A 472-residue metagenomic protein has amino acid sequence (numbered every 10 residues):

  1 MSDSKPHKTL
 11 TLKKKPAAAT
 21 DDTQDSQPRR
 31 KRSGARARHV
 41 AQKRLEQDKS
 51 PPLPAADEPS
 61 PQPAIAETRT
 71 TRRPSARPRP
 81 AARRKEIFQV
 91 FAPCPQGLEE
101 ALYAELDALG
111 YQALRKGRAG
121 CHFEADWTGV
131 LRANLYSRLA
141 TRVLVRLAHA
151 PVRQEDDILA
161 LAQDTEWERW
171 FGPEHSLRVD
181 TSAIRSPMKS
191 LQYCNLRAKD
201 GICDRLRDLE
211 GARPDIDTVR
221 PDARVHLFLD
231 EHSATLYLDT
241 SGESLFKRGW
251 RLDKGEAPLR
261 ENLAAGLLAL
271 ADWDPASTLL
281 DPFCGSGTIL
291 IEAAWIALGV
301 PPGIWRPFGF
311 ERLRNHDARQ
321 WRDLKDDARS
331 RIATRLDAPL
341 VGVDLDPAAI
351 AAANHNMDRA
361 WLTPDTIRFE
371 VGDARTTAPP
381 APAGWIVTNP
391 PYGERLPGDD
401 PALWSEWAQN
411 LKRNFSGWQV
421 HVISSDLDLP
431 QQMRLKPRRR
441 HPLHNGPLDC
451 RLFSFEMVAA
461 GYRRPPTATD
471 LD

Functional and structural regions predicted by a protein language model:
M1-E86, F455-D472: Basic Arg/Gly/Lys-rich low-complexity intrinsically disordered segments
R79-P221, D472: Non-catalytic nucleic-acid substrate-recognition regions in nucleic-acid-modifying enzymes
T128-L135, E243-F246, G461: Short, charged/polar, Gly/Pro-enriched secondary-structure boundary elements
V225-S241, F453: C-terminal edge-of-domain segments
L236-L270: SAM-dependent Rossmann-like transferase core, predominantly class I methyltransferases with a strong bias toward
L259-P379, E394, G398-L403: Conserved S-adenosyl-L-methionine
E370-D472: C-terminal catalytic and target-recognition region of SAM-dependent MTase-like enzymes, primarily methyltransferases
